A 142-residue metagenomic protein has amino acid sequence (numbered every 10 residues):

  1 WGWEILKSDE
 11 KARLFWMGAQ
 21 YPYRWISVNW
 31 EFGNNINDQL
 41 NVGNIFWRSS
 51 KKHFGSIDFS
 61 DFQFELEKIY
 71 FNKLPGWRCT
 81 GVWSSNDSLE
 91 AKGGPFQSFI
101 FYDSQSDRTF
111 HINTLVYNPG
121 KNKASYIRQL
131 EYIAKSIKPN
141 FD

Functional and structural regions predicted by a protein language model:
W1-G2, T109-D142: Surface-exposed amphipathic alpha-helical segments
G2-K51, S56-I57: Secretory pathway targeting signatures of secreted, lumenal, and periplasmic proteins
E10-K11, G94-P95, S125-L130: Composition- and surface-driven signal marking solvent-exposed, interaction-prone regions in large proteins
A19-P22, W30-N34, V82-S85, Q105 (+1 more regions): Short, flexible beta-strand-to-coil junctions
Y21-Y23, H53, Y70, Y102 (+3 more regions): Sequence-level detector for tyrosine residue identity
Y23-I26, G76-R78, R108-N113: Glycine-rich, often proline-containing surface loops adjacent to acidic residues and nearby aromatics that form
D38-Q39, L89-K92, K121-Y126: A short, polar/proline- and glycine-enriched secondary-structure boundary/capping micro-motif
W47-S106: Signature of long, low-cysteine stretches enriched in small and polar/charged residues
